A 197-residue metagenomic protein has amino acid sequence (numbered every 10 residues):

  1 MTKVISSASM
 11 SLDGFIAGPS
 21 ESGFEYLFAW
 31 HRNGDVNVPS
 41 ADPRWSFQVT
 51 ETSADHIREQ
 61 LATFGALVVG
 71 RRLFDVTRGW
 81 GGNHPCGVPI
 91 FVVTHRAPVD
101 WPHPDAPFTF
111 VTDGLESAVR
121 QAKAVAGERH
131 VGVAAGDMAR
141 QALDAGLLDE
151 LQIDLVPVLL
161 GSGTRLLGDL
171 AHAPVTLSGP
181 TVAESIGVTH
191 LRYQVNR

Functional and structural regions predicted by a protein language model:
M1-R197: Enzymes that bind and transform nitrogen-containing heteroaromatic metabolites
